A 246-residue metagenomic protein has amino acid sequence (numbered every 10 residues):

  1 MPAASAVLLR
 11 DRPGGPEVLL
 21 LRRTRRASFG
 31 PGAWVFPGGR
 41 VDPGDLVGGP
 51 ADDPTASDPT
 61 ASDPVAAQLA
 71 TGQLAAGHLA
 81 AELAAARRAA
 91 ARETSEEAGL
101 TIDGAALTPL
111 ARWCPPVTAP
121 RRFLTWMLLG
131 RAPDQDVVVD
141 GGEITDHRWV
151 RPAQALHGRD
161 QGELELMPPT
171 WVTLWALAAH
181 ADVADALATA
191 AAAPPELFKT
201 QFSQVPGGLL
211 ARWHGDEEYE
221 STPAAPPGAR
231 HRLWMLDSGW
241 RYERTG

Functional and structural regions predicted by a protein language model:
M1-I144, R148-G246: N-terminal leader/linker segments that precede catalytic domains of diphosphate-processing enzymes
